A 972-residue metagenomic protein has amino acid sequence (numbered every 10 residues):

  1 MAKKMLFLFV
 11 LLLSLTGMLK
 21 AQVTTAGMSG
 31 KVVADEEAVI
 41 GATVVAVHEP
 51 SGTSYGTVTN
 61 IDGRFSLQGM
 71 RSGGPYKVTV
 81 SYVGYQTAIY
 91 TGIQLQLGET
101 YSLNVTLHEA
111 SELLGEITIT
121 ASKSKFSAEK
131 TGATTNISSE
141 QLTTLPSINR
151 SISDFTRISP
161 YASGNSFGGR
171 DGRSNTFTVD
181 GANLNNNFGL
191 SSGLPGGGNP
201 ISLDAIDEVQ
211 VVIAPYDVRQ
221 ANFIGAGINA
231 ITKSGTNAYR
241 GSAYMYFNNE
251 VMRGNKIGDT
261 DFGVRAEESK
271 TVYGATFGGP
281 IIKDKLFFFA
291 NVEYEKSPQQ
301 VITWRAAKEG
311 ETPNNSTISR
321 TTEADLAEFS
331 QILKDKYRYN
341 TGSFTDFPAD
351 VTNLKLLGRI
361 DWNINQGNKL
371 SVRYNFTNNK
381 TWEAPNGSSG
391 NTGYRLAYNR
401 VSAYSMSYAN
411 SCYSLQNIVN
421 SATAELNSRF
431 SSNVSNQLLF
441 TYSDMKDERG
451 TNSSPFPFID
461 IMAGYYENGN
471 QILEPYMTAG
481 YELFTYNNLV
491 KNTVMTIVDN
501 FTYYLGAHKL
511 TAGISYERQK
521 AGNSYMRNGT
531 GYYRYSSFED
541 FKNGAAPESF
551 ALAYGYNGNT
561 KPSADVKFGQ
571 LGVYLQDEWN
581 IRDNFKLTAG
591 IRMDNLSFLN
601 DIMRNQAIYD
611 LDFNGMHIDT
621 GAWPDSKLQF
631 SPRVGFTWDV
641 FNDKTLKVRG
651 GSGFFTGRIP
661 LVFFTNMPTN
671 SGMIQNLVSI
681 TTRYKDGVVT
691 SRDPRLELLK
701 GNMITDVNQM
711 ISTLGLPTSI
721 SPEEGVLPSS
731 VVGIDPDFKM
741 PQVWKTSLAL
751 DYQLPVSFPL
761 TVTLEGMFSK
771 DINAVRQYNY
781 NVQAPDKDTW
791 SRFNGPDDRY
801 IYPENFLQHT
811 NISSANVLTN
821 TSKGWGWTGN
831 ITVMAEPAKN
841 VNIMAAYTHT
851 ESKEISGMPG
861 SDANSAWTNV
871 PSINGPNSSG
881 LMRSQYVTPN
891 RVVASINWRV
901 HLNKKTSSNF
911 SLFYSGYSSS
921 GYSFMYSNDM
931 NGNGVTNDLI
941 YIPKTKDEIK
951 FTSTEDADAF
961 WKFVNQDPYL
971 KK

Functional and structural regions predicted by a protein language model:
L19-S124: Periplasm-facing N-terminal accessory domains of Gram-negative outer-membrane beta-barrel systems
N60, Q86, T91-N104, G115-S234 (+4 more regions): Periplasmic N-terminal accessory/gating domains of Gram-negative outer-membrane beta-barrel systems
A121, A243-N249, A290-Y294, V372-F376 (+7 more regions): Transmembrane beta-barrel strands of outer-membrane/channel proteins
L203-Q210, V218-G227, K233-A327, D350-L356 (+1 more regions): Outer-membrane beta-barrel translocator/receptor signature
A349-T352, Q366-Q576, F613-M616, R792 (+1 more regions): Replace "related TpsB outer-membrane translocases also match" with "some related outer-membrane beta-barrels such as
I602-S631, F636-V817: Solvent-exposed loop/turn elements at secondary-structure boundaries
L714-I720, S907-K972: Extracytoplasmic gating/loop element in the C-terminal half of outer-membrane beta-barrel translocons and assembly
T763-S919: Gram-negative outer-membrane beta-barrel transporters
